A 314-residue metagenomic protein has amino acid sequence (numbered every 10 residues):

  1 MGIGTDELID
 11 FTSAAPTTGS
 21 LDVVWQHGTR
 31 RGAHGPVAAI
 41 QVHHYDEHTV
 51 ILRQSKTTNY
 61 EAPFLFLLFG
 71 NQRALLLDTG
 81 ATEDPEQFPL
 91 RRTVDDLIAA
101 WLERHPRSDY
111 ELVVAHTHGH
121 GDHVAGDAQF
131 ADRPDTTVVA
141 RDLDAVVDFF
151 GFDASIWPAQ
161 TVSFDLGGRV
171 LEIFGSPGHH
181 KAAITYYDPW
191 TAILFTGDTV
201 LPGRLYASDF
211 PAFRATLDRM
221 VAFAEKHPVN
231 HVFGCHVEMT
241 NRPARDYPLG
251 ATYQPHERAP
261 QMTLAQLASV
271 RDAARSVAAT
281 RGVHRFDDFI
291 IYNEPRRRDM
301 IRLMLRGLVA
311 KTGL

Functional and structural regions predicted by a protein language model:
G2-G35, R219-L314: Accessory terminal helices/loops
E7, G32-A33, A154-I156, L166 (+1 more regions): Flexible, surface-exposed loop/gating regions in the mature catalytic domains of secreted/periplasmic hydrolases
S13, T82-G168: Active-site HxH/HxHxD metal-binding segment of metal-dependent hydrolases
A38-E103, Y186-T199: Conserved beta-strand hairpin/beta-sheet module of binuclear metal-dependent hydrolase folds, prominently
D46-I51, T161, G168-E172: Short, hydrophobic/aromatic-rich segments at coil-to-beta transitions
E47, A125, A207-S208: Residue-level signal for the nucleotide or nucleotide-sugar donor/cofactor binding architecture
A74, A81-E83, V170-G175, K181-S269: Metallo-beta-lactamase
L77-T79, E103-D122, T137-D142, G175-G178 (+2 more regions): Active-site neighborhood of phospho(di)ester-bond hydrolases with catalytic His/Asp-centered motifs
